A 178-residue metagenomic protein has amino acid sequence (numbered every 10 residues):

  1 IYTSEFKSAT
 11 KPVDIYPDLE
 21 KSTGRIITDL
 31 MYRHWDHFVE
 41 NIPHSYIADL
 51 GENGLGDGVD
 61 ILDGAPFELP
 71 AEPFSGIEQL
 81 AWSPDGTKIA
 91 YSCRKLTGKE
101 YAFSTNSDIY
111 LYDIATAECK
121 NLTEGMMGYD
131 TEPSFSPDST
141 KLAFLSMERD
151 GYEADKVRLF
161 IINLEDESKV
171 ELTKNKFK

Functional and structural regions predicted by a protein language model:
I1, G86-I89, S139-A143: Hydrophobic beta-strand positions that form the internal "hydrophobic ladder" of WD40/Gbeta-like beta-propeller blades
Y2-G54, G58-G64, S92-K95, K99-D108 (+1 more regions): Predominantly five- to eight-bladed beta-propeller fold
H44, Q79, K88, D108 (+3 more regions): Beta-sheet entry/capping signal
D49-G76, A102-T105, I109-T131, S146-Y152 (+1 more regions): Multi-bladed beta-propeller domains
P73-L80, S139: Short, surface-exposed secondary-structure junctions/capping segments
Y91-K95, L145-E148: Conserved helix-loop functional segments at active or binding sites
